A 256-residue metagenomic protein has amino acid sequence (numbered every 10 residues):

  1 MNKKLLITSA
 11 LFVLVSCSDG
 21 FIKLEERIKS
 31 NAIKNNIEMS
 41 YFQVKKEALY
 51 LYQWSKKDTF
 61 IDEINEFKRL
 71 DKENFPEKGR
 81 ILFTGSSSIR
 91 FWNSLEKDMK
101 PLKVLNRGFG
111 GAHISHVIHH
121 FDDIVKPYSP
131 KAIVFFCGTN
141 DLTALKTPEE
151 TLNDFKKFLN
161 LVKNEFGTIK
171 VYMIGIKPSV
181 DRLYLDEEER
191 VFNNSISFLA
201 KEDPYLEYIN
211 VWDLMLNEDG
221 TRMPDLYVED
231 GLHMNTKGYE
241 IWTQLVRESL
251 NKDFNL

Functional and structural regions predicted by a protein language model:
L5-V13: Sec-dependent N-terminal signal peptides
K29-P127: Serine-esterase "nucleophile elbow" of acetyl-processing enzymes
I89-K103, S115-L152, Y172, I176-V180: Oxyanion-hole/transition-state-stabilizing segment in secreted/luminal serine hydrolases and related acyltransferases
E96, V125, L159, K163 (+1 more regions): N-terminal cationic-hydrophobic initiation segments that often serve targeting/anchoring roles
E149-F158, E188-N193: Charged helix-capping and loop-helix junction motifs
F166-K170: A short helix->loop->beta-strand "cap" motif at the edges of active sites that frequently abuts
V180-L256: Catalytic His-Asp segment of secreted/periplasmic serine-dependent ester chemistry enzymes
